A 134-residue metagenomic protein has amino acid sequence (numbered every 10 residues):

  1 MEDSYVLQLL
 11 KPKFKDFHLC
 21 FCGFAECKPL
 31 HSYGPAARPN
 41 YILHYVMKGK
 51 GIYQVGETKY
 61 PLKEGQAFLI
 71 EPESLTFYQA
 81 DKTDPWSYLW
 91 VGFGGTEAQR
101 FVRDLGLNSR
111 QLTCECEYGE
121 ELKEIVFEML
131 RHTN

Functional and structural regions predicted by a protein language model:
M1-A67, S74, K82, S109-L112: Generic protein-terminus/edge-of-domain signal
K13-D16, A37, G92, C116-K123: Alpha-helix N-cap/helix-start motif at coil-to-helix transitions, marked by capping-box chemistry
H18, I42-Y45, G94-E97, E121-I125: Amphipathic, well-ordered alpha-helical segments in soluble domains
Y45, Q79, V91-G94, E117 (+1 more regions): Alpha-helix boundary/capping detector
K59, E73-E97: Ligand-binding loop in jelly-roll beta-barrel domains
I70, W90, C114: Small/polar loops that bind or transfer phosphate-bearing groups
F101-N134: Amphipathic alpha-helical segments enriched in hydrophobic/aromatic residues interleaved with Lys/Arg
